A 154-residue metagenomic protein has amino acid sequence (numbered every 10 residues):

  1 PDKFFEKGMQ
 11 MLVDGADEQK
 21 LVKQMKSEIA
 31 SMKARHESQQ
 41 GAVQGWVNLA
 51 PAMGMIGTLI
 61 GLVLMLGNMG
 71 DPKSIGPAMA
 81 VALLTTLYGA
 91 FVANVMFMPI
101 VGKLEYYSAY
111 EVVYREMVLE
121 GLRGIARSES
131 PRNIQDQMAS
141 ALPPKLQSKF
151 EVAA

Functional and structural regions predicted by a protein language model:
P1-Q39, E111-A154: Large intracellular
E28-Y107: Helix-termination/interfacial motifs at the ends of transmembrane alpha-helices
